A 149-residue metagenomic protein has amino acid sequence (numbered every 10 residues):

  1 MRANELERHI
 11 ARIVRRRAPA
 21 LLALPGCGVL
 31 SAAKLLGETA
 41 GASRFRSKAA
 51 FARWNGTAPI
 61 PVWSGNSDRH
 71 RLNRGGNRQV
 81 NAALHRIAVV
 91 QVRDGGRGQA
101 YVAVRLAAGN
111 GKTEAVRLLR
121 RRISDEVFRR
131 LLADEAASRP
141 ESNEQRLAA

Functional and structural regions predicted by a protein language model:
M1-A149: A detector of single, family-specific signature residues that are central to catalytic or substrate-handling motifs
